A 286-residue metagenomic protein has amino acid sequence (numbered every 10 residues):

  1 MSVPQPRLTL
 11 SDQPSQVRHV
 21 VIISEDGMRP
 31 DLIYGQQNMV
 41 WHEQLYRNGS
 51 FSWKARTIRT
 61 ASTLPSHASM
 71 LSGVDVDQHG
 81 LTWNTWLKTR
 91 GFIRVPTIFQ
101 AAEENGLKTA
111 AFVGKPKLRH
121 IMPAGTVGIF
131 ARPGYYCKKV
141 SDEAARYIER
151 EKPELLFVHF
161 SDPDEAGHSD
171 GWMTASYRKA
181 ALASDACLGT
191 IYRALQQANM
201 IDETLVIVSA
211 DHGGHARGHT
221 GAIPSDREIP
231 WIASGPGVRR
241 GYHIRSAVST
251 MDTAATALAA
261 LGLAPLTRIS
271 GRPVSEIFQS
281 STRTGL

Functional and structural regions predicted by a protein language model:
V20-S24, D31, S52-K54, S69-L71 (+6 more regions): Structural recognition of the beta-strand scaffold that forms the well-ordered cores of secreted hydrolase catalytic
V21-I22, W41, A183-P224, W231 (+1 more regions): Metal-dependent active-site segment of extracytoplasmic phospho-/sulfohydrolases and closely related
D26-P30, F51-S52, I58-S62, D75-D77 (+6 more regions): Solvent-exposed loop/turn segments at secondary-structure junctions within structured extracellular/periplasmic domains
D31-S66: Short, structured active-site-proximal loop/turn typified by the sulfatase FGly-forming signature C/S-X-P-X-R
L71, A222-A264, S275: Substrate-binding rim/cap in mid-to-C-terminal beta-strand-loop elements of soluble/periplasmic
D77-V140: Catalytic-site neighborhoods of secreted/periplasmic enzymes that process anionic sulfate/phosphate groups
P116-V127, A145-A186, T190: Active-site His/acidic residue clusters
L263-L286: Polar, surface-exposed loop/tail segments that function as active-site lids or cofactor/substrate-recognition elements
